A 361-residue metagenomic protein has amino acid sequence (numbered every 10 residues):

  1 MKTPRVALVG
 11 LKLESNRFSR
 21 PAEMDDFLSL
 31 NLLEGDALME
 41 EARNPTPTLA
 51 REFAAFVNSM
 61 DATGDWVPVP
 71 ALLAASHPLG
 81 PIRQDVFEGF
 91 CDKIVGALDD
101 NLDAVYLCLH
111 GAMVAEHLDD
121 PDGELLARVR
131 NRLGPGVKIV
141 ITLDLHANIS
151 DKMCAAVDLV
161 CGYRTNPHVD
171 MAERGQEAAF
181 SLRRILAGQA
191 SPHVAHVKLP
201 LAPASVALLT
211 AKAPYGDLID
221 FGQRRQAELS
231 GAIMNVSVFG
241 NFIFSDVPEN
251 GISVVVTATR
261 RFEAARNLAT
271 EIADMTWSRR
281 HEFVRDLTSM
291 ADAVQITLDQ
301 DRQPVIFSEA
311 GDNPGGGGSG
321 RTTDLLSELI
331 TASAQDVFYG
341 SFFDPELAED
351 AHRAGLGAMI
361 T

Functional and structural regions predicted by a protein language model:
M1-T63: N-terminal amphipathic/basic leader segments beginning at the initiator methionine
P4-E14, F18, L28, G80-C91 (+5 more regions): Active-site histidine-anchored catalytic micro-motif
D36-A37, P70-L79, C108-H110, I272-R279: Gly-rich Lys/Arg/Thr-decorated short loops/hinges at beta-loop-alpha junctions or inter-strand turns that position
F53-F56, F90-N101, A291-I296: Short, charged beta->alpha transition segments
V57, L126, A179, V294-T297 (+1 more regions): Generic structural signal for well-ordered alpha-helices, preferentially at hydrophobic/aromatic core positions
V57-A97: Low-complexity, highly charged intrinsically disordered N-terminal segments that act as targeting/localization
G175, S181-R225: Conserved anion/nucleotide-ligand pocket segment
V206-T361: Hard-cation-handling environments
